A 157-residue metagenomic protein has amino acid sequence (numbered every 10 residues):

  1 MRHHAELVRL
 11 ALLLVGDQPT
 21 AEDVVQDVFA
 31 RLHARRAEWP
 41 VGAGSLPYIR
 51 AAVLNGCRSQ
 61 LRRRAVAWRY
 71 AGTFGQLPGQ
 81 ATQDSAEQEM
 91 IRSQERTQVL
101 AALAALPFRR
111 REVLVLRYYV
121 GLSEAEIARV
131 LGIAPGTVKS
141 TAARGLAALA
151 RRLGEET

Functional and structural regions predicted by a protein language model:
R2-H4, L14-G16, V115-S123: Short helix-capping/turn signature of helix-turn-helix
H4, V8, F29, P107 (+2 more regions): C-terminal flanking helix
V8-D27, A37-A43, T157: Short, charged helix-capping/linker segments at alpha-helix termini
D23-A30, A43-N55: Structural recognition of an alpha-helix C-terminal capping motif at a helix-to-coil junction
A34, P40, A51-T73, D84 (+2 more regions): Arg/Lys-rich amphipathic alpha helix in sigma70-family domain 2
L54, R58, A125, L131-E156: DNA-recognition helix of helix-turn-helix
Q76-A104: Acidic, proline/glycine-rich intrinsically disordered inter-domain spacer in sigma factors
A101-A104, F108-E112, V120-T137: Helix-turn-helix DNA-binding module
